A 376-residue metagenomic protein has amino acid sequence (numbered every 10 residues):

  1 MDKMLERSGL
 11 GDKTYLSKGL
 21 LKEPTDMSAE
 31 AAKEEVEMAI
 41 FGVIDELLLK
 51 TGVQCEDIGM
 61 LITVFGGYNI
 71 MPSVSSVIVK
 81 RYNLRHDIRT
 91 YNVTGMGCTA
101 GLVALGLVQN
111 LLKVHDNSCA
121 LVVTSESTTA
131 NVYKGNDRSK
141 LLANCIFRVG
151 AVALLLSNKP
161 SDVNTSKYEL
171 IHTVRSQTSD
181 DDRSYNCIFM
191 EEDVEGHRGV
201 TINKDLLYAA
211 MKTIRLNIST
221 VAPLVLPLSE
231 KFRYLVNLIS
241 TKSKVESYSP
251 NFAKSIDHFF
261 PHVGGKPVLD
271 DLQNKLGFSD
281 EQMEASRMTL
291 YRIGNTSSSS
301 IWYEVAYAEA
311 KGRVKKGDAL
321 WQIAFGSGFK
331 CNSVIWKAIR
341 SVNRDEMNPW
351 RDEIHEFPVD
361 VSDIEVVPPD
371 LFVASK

Functional and structural regions predicted by a protein language model:
D2, E6-S8, D12, K18-G19 (+5 more regions): Hydrophobic pocket-lining "lid/loop/helix" segments that shape and contact the acyl-thioester
S8-Y15, G19, E34, F65-C119 (+2 more regions): Conserved catalytic cysteine-centered active-site region of acyl-thioester-dependent Claisen-condensing enzymes
I40-V53, M60, G67-Y68, S75-I78: Folded extracytoplasmic luminal domains of secretory or organellar precursors
E56-I58, H86-I88, H115-A120, L141-L142 (+5 more regions): Short coil/turn connectors at secondary-structure junctions
I58-G66, N92, F259-F260: Short glycine-rich or small-residue beta-strand-to-loop segments that form or flank ligand, phosphate, metal/Fe-S
V64, T94, L121-E126, L156 (+1 more regions): Short beta-strand segments
I293, G326-C331: Aspartic protease catalytic domain
Y303-I323, C331-R351: Catalytic phosphate/nucleotide-handling subdomain of diverse soluble enzymes
